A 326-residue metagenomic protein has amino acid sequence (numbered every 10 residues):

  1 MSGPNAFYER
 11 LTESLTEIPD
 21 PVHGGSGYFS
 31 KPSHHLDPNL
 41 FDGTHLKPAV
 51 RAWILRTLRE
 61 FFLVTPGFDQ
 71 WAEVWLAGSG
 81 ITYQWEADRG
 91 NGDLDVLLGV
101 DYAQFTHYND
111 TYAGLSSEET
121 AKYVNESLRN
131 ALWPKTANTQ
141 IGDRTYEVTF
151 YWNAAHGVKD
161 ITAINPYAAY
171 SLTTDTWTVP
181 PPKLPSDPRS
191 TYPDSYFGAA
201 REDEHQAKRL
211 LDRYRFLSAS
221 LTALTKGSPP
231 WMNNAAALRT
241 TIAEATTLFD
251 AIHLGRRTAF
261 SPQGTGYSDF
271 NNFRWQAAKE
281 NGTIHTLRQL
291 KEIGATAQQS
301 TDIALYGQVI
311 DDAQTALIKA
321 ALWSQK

Functional and structural regions predicted by a protein language model:
M1-S14: Enriched but not universal
E13-N91, G99-K326: Catalytic core of pol beta-like nucleotidyltransferases
